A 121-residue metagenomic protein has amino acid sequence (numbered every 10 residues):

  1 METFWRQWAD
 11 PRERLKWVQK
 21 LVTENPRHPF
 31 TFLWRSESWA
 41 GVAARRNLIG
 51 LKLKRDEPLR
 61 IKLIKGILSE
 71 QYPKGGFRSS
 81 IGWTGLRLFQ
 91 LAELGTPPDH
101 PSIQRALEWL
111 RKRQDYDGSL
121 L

Functional and structural regions predicted by a protein language model:
M1-L121: Preference for long, amphipathic alpha-helical scaffolds in soluble/luminal domains and all-alpha bundles
